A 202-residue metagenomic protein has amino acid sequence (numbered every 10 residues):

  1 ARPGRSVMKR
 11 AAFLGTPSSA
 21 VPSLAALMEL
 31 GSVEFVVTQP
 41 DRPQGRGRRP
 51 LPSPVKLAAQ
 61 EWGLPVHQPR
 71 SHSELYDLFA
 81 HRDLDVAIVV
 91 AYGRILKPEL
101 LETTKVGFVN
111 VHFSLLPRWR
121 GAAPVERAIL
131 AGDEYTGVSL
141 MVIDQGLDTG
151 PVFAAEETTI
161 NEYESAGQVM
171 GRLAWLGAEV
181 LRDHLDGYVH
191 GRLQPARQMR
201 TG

Functional and structural regions predicted by a protein language model:
A1-V7: Short, Lys/Arg-enriched N-terminal segments with co-localized hydrophobic residues within the first ~10-30 amino acids
M8-G47: N-terminal Rossmann-like dinucleotide-binding module
K9-R10, Q145-G202: Active-site-proximal loop/hinge segments within enzyme catalytic domains
G15, V36, A59, A87 (+5 more regions): A residue-level signal for conserved active-site and pocket-lining positions in enzyme catalytic cores
S32, G63-P65, G107: Conserved beta-strand segments of alpha/beta enzyme cores
F35, Q68, F153-A154: A structural microfeature
Q39, P43-D85: N-terminal glycine-/serine-/threonine-rich beta1-alpha1-beta2 phosphate-ribose binding loop of Rossmann-like
Q68-Q145, T149: Alpha-helical oligomerization interface recognition
